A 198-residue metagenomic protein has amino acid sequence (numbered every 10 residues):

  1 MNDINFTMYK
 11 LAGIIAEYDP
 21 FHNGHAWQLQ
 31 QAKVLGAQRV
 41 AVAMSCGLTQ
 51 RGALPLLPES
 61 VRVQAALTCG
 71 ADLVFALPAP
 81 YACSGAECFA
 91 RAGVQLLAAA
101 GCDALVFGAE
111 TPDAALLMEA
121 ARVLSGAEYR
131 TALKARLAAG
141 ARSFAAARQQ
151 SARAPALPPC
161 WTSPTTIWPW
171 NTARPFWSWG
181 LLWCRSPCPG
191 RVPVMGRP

Functional and structural regions predicted by a protein language model:
D3, A76-P198: Active-site cores that bind ATP or allylic diphosphates and position pyrophosphate for catalysis
N5-E59: N-terminal catalytic cores of NTP/NDP-binding nucleotidyl/phosphoryl-transfer enzymes
H22, A66, A173: Divalent metal-coordination and catalytic microenvironments
K33, L67, V94-A98: Non-catalytic positions within long, well-ordered alpha-helices that form the structural scaffold/packing of enzyme
Q38, D72, D103: Receiver (REC) domain switch/active-site residues of two-component response regulators
A53-Q64, C88-R91: Glycine-rich loop at the start of a catalytic domain that most often binds anionic cofactors/ligands
V63-A79: A glycine-rich helix N-cap at a beta->alpha junction
